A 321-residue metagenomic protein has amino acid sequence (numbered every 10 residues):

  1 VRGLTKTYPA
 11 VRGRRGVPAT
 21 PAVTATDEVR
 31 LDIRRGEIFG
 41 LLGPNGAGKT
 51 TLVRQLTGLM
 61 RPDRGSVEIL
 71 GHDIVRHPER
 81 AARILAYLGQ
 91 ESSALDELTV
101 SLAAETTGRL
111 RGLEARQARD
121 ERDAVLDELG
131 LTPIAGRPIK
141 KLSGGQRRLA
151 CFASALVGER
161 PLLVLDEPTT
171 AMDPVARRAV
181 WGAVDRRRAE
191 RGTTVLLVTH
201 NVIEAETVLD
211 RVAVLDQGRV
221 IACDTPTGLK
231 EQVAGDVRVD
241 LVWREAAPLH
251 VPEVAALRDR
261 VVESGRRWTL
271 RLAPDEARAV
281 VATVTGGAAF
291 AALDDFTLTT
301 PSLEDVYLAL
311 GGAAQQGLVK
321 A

Functional and structural regions predicted by a protein language model:
T57: Helix-to-loop junction immediately C-terminal to a conserved catalytic motif
G65-R76, R80-A81: Conserved ABC transporter NBD signature motif
E105, R109, R116-I134: Conserved ABC ATPase "signature" region
V157-P161: A short, proline-enriched helix->beta-strand linker immediately N-terminal to the Walker B motif in ABC-type P-loop
L163-E167: Catalytic Walker B motif of ABC-type/P-loop ATPase nucleotide-binding domains
W181-A273: ABC transporter nucleotide-binding domain
G235-A313, A321: Short, charged/small-residue-rich alpha-helical element at the C-terminal edge of ABC transporter nucleotide-binding
